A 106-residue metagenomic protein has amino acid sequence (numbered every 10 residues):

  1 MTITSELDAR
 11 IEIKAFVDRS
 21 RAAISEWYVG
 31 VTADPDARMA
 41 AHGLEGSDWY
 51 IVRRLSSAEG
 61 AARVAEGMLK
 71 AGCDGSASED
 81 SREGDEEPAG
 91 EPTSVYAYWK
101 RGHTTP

Functional and structural regions predicted by a protein language model:
M1-P106: GIY-YIG nuclease catalytic motif and its immediate N-terminal context
